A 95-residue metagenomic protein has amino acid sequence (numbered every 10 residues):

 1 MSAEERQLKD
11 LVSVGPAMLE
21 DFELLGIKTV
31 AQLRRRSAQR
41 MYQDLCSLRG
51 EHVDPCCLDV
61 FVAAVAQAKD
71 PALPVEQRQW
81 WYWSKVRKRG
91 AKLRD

Functional and structural regions predicted by a protein language model:
M1-V12, P16-D95: C-terminal extensions
